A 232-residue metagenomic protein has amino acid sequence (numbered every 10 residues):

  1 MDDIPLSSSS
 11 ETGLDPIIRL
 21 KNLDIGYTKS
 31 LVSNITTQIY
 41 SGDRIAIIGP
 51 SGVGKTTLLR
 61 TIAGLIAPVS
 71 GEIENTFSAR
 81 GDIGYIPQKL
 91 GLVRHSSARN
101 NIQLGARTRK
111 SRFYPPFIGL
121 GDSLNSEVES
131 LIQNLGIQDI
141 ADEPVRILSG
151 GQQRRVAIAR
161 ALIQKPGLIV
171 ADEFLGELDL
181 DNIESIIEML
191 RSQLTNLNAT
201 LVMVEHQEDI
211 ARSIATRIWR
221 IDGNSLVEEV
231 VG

Functional and structural regions predicted by a protein language model:
A63: Helix-to-loop junction immediately C-terminal to a conserved catalytic motif
S96-F113: Q-loop/switch helix immediately C-terminal to the Walker
P115-I140: Conserved ABC ATPase "signature" region
P144-L148, Q152: Conserved ABC ATPase signature
I158: Hydrophobic anchor residue at the start of the ABC signature
I169-D172: Catalytic Walker B motif of ABC-type/P-loop ATPase nucleotide-binding domains
E205-H206: H-loop/switch region of ABC-family ATPase nucleotide-binding domains
